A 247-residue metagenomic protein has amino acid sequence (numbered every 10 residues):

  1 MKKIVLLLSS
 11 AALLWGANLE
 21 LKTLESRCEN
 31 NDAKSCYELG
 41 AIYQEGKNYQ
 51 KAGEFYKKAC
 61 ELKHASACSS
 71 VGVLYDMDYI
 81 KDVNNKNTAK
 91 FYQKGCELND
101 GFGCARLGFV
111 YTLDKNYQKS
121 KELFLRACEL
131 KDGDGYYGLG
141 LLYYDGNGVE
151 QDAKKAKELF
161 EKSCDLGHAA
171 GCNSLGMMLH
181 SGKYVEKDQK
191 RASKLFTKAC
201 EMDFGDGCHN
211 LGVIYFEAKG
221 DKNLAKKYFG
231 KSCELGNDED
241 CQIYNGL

Functional and structural regions predicted by a protein language model:
M1-N18: Classical Sec-dependent N-terminal signal peptides that target proteins to the secretory pathway
W15-A41: N-terminal leader/linker segments that initiate helical-solenoid repeat arrays
E29-D32, L62-H64, M77-Y79, L98-G101 (+7 more regions): Short helix-capping/linker turns of helical repeat alpha-solenoids
E38-G46, S70-D78, A105-D114, G138-D145 (+4 more regions): Hydrophobic face of amphipathic alpha-helices that form TPR/SEL1-like repeat modules and related alpha-solenoid
K226, G230-L247: Terminal, low-structured helical/coil segments at or just beyond the last alpha-helical repeat
